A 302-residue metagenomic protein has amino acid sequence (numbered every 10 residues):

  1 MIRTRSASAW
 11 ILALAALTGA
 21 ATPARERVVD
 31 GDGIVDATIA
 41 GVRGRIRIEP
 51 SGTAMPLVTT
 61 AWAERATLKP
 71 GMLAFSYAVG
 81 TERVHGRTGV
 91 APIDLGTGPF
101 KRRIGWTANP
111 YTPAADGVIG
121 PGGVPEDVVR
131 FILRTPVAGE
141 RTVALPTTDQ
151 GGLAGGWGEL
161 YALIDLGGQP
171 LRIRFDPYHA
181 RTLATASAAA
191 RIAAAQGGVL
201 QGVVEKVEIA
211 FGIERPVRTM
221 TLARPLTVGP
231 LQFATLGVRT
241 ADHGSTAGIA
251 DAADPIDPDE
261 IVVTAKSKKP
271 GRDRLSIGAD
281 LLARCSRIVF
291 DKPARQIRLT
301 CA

Functional and structural regions predicted by a protein language model:
M1-I11: Bacterial N-terminal signal peptides that target proteins for export
L12-A21: Hydrophobic h-region of N-terminal signal peptides that target proteins for export in Gram-negative bacteria
T22-A302: Pepsin/retropepsin-fold aspartyl endopeptidases
